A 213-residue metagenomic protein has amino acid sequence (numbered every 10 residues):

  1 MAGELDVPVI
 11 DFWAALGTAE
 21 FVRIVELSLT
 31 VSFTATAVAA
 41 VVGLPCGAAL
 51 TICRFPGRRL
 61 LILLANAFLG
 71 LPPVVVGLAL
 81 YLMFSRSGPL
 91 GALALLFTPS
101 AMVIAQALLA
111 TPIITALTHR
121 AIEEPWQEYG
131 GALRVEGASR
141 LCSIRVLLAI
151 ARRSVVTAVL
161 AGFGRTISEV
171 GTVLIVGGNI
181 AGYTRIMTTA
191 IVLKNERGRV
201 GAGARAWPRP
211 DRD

Functional and structural regions predicted by a protein language model:
A2-L5, A14-E123, I150-V170, R205-D213: Membrane-water interface segments at the C-terminal ends of transmembrane alpha-helices in multi-pass inner-membrane
D11, A92-L96, R185-A190: Short juxtamembrane loops and helix-capping segments at transmembrane helix boundaries of multi-pass membrane proteins
A15-E20, I175-R212: Interhelical loop and adjacent transmembrane-helix boundary motif in polytopic membrane transport permeases
A19, C53-R58, E123-E128, A138-R140 (+2 more regions): Juxtamembrane helix-boundary/capping and inter-helix hinge elements in multi-pass membrane proteins
L109, G131, T172-L174: Hydrophobic side chains within alpha-helical segments
L117-V155, T188, G203: Short cytoplasmic-facing helical segments at TM-TM junctions of multi-pass membrane proteins
